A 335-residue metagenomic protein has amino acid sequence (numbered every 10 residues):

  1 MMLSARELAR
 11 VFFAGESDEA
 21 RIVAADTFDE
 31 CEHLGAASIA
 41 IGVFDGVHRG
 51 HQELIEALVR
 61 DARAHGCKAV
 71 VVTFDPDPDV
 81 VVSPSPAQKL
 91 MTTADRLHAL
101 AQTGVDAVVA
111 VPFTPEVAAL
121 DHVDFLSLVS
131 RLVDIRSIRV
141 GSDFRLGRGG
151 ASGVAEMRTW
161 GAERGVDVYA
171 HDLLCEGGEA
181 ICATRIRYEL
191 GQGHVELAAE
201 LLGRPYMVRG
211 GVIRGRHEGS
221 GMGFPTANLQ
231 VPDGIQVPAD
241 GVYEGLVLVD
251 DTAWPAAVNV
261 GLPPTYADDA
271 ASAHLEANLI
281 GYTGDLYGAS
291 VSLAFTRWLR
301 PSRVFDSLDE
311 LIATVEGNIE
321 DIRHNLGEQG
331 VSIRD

Functional and structural regions predicted by a protein language model:
M1-S38: Positively charged, low-complexity intrinsically disordered leader regions
M2-L3, V11, G215-D335: Phosphate/ribose-recognition catalytic cores of enzymes acting on nucleotide-derived substrates
V23-A25, V108-A110, D167-H171: General small-molecule cofactor/ligand-binding pocket signal
E30-T92: N-terminal catalytic cores of NTP/NDP-binding nucleotidyl/phosphoryl-transfer enzymes
H48, L100, I138, A198 (+2 more regions): Residue-level signal for inorganic ion chemistry
G66-V70, D106-A107, D167: Residues at the starts of beta-strands that form the adenosine-phosphate
V80-R164: N-terminal Rossmann-like or analogous alpha/beta NTP/dinucleotide-binding catalytic cores that position adenine
R158-G261: Glycine-rich, Lys/Arg-enriched anion-binding loops that position phosphate/diphosphate groups for phosphoryl
